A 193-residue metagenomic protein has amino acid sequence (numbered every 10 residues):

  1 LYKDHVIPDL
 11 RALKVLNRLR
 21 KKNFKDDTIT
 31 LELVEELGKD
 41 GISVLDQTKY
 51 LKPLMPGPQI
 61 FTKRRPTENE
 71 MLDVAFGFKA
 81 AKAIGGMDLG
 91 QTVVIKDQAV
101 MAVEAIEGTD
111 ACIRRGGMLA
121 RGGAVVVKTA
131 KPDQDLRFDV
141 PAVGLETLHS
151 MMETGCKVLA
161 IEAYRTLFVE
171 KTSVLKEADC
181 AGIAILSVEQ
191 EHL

Functional and structural regions predicted by a protein language model:
L1-K49: N-terminal glycine-rich phosphate/adenylate-binding segment common to multiple enzyme folds
L1-Y2, L51, M101, L167: Short, active-site-adjacent cap segments at secondary-structure transitions
D4-R18, L31-E32, A111-L193: Feature captures the catalytic cores and cofactor-binding loops of soluble hydro-lyases/lyases that act on carboxylate
N23-D27, D40-H149: Conserved mixed alpha/beta catalytic, RNA-binding, or beta-rich assembly cores of soluble enzyme, regulatory
